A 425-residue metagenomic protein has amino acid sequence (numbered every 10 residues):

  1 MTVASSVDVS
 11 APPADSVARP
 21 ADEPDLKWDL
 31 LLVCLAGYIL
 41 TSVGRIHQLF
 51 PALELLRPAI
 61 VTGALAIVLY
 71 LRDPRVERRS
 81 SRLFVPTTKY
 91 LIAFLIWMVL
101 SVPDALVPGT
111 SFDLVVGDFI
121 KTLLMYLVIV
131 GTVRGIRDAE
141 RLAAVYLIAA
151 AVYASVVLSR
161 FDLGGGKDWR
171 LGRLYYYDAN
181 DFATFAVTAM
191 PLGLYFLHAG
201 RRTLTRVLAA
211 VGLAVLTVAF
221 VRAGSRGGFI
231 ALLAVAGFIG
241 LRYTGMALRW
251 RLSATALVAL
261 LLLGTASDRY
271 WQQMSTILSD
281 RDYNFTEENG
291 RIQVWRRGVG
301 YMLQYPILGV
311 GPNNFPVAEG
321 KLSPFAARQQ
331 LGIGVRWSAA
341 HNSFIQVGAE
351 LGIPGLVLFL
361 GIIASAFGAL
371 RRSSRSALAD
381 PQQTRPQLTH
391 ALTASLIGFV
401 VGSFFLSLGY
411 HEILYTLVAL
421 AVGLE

Functional and structural regions predicted by a protein language model:
M1-L100, L106-T110, L114, R134-L147 (+5 more regions): Transmembrane signal-anchor hairpin modules in multi-pass inner-membrane enzymes, especially those that act on
T2-V9, V33, A66-I67, I92-P103 (+9 more regions): Alpha-helical transmembrane segments of multi-pass inner-membrane proteins
L40-A52, Q346-L351, Q383-L424: Membrane helix-loop boundary segments at the extracytoplasmic
L49-L53, D104-D113, R173-L174, V221-A223 (+1 more regions): Membrane-interface helix caps and helix-loop-helix hairpins in membrane proteins
L53-I60, L114, L174-V187, G224-G227 (+3 more regions): Membrane-interface micro-motifs in multi-pass membrane enzymes
A59-I60, L65-A66, V294-Y305: Extracytoplasmic loop-helix module adjacent to an early transmembrane segment
R173-Y175, R281-R296, Q304, L308-L351 (+1 more regions): Long extracytoplasmic/lumenal interhelical loops at the membrane interface of multi-pass membrane proteins
G352-I363: Hydrophobic alpha-helical transmembrane segments
